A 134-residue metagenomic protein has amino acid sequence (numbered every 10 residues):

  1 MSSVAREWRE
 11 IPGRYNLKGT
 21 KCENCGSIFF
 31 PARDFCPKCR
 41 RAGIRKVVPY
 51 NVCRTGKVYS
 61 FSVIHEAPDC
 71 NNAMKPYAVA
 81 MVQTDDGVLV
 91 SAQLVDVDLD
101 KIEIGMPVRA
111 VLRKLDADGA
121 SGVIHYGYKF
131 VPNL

Functional and structural regions predicted by a protein language model:
N16-G19, R33: Residues immediately within or flanking Cys/His clusters that coordinate Zn2+ in small zinc-binding modules
K21-N24, P37-R41: Short, cysteine/histidine-rich loop/knuckle motifs that typically chelate Zn2+
F30, I44-V48: Short functional micro-motifs and their immediate structural scaffolds
G56-V58, L94: Conserved hydrophobic positions within beta-strands
S62-A67, L115: Short, conserved beta-turn/loop elements at beta-strand boundaries and strand-helix junctions
A67-M81, H125-G127: Short aromatic-glycine-enriched beta-strand elements
D96-R109: Short nucleic-acid-contacting surface segments enriched for D/E, G, S/T with interspersed K/R
R113-L134: OB-fold/S1-family single-stranded nucleic acid-binding modules
